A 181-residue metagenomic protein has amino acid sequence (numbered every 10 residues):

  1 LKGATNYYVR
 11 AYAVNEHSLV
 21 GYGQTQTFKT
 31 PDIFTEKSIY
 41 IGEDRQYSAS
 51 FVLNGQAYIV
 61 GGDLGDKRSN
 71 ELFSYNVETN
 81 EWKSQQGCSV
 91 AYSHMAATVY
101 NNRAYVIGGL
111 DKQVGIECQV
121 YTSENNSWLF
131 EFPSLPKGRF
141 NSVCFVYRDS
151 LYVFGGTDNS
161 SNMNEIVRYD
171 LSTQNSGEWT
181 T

Functional and structural regions predicted by a protein language model:
G3, N15, K29-T181: Kelch-like beta-propeller repeat domains
V9-R10: Hydrophobic beta-strand segments within extracellular beta-sandwich modules
H17-G21: Short, exposed coil/turn segments at beta-strand boundaries within extracellular/luminal domains
Y22-T30: Terminal edge beta-strands and adjacent linker/stalk segments of extracellular immunoglobulin-superfamily beta-sandwich
